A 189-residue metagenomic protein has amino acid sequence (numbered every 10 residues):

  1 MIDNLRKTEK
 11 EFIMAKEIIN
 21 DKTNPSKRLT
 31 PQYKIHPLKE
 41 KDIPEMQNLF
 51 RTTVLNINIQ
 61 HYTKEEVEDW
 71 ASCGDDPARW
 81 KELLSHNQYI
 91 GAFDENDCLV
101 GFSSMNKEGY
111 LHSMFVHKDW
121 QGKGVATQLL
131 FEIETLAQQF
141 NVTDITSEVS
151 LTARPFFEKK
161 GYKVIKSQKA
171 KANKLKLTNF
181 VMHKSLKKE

Functional and structural regions predicted by a protein language model:
I2-K41, K187-E189: Conserved N-terminal entry element of GNAT/NAT acetyltransferase domains
R28, P37-E40, N48-D119, L130-E132 (+3 more regions): Acetyl-CoA-dependent GNAT
E45: Charged catalytic carboxylate motif
G124: Conserved G/P- and acidic residue-centered "switch" motifs that form tight phosphate/ATP-binding loops in soluble
A137-S150: Conserved GNAT acetyl-CoA-binding A-motif
T146-E148, K163-V181: Conserved catalytic-core motifs of GNAT/GCN5-like acyltransferases
F157-E158, Y162: Conserved active-site tyrosine of GNAT-family acetyltransferases
